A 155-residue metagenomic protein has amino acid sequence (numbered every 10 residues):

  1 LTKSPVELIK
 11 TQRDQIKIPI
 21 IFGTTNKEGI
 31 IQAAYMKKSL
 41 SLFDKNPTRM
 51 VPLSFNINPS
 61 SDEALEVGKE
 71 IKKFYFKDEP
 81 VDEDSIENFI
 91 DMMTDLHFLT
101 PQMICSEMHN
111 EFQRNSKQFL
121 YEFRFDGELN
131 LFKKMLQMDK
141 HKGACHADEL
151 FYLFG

Functional and structural regions predicted by a protein language model:
L1-G155: Substrate-gating cap/lid region and adjacent catalytic-acid/histidine neighborhood within extracellular/lumenal
